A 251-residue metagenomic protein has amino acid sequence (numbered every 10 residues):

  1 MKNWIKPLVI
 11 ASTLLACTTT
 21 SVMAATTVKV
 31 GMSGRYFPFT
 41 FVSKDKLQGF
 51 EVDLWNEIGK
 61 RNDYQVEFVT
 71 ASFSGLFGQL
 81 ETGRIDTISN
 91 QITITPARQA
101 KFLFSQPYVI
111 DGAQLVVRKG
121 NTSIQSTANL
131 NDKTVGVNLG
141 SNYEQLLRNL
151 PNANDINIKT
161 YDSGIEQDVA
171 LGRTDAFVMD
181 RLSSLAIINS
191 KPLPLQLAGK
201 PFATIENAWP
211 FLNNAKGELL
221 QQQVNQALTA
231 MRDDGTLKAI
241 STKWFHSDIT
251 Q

Functional and structural regions predicted by a protein language model:
A24-I92, A100, I158, D234: Extracytoplasmic small-molecule ligand-binding "clamshell" domains of the periplasmic binding protein/Venus flytrap
K29, D63-Q65, E81-N90, T134 (+2 more regions): Alpha-to-beta junction loops
S33-G34, I110-V117, N189-N225, S247-Q251: Periplasmic-binding protein-like
G34-F37, L47-E57, Q114-Y161, R181-S183: Bilobed "Venus flytrap"/periplasmic-binding protein-like clamshell domains and structurally analogous long
V52-R61, N121, A128-N129, T134 (+3 more regions): Extended ligand-binding regions for polar small-molecule ligands
K60, Q65-N129, P194-A203: Acidic, polar ligand-binding/catalytic clefts
K60-V69, N149-Y161, R173, P194-L195: A local structural motif
E67-G78, T122-S123, N157-L171, L182 (+1 more regions): Short helix-initiation/N-cap motifs at beta->coil->alpha
